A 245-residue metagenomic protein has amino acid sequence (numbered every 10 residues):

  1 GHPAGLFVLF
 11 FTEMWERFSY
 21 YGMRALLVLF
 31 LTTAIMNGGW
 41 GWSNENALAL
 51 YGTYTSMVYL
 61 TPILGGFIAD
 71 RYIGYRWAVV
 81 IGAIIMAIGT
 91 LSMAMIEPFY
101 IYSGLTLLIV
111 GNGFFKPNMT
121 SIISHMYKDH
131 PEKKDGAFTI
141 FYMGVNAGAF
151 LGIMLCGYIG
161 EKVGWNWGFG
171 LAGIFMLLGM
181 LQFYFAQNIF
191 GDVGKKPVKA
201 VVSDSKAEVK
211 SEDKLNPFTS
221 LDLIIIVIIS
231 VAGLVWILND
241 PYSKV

Functional and structural regions predicted by a protein language model:
G1-A4, D129, G157-V245: Intracellular loop-helix junctions on the cytosolic face of multi-pass helical membrane proteins
A25, I63-L64, N146-V163: A gly/Pro-rich, aromatic-decorated transmembrane alpha-helix motif that marks the paired, flexible gating helices
A25-N46, P241-V245: Short amphipathic helix-loop junctions that connect adjacent transmembrane helices in Major Facilitator Superfamily/SLC
L48-D70, K116, F150: Central cavity-lining transmembrane alpha-helices of secondary-active solute carriers, predominantly the Major
R71-A83, H130-P131: Cytoplasmic membrane-interface "Motif A"-like loop-to-helix N-cap segments of 12-TM Major Facilitator Superfamily
I81-Y102: C-terminal ends and interior cores of transmembrane alpha-helices in multi-pass membrane transporters/permeases
G89, Y100-F115: Hydrophobic core of transmembrane alpha-helices in multi-pass small-molecule transporters, especially MFS/SLC-type
F114-K128: Intracellular juxtamembrane helix-capping segments at the cytosolic ends of symmetry-related transmembrane helices
